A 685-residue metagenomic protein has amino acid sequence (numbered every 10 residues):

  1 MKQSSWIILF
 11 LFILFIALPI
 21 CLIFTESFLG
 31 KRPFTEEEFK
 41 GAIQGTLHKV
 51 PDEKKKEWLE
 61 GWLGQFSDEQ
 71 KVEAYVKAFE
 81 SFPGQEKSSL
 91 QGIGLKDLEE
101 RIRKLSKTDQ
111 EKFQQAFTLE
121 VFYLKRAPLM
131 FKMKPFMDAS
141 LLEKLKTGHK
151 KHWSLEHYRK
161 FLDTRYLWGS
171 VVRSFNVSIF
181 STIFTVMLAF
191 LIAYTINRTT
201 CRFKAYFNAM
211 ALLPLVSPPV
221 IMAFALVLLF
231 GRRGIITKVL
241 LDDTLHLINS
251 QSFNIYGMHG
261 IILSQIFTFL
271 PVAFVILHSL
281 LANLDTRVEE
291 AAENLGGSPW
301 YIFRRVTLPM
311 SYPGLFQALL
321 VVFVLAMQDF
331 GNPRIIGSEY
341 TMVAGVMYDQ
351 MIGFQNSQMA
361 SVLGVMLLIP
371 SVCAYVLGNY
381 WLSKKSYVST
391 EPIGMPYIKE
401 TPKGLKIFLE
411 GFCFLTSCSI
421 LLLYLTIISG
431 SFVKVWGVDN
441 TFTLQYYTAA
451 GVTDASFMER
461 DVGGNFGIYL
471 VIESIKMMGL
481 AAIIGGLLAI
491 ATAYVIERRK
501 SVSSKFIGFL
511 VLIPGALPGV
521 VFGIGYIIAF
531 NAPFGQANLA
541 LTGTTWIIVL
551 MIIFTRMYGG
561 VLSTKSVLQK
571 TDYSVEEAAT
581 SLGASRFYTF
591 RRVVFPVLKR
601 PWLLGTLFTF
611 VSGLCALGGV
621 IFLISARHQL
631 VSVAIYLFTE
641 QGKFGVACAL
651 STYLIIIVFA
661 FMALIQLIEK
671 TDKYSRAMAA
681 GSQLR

Functional and structural regions predicted by a protein language model:
M1-F34, P128, P135-F136, L141-K144 (+9 more regions): Membrane-water interface segments at the C-terminal ends of transmembrane alpha-helices in multi-pass inner-membrane
L29-K160, G169: Low-complexity, proline/glycine-enriched hydrophobic segments characteristic of transmembrane helices
T35-E36, G148-W153, R233-H246, G337-A344 (+3 more regions): Peri-membrane helix termini and adjoining interfacial loops of integral membrane proteins
T185, L295-G297, L582-A584: A short glycine-centered flexible hinge/capping loop motif at secondary-structure junctions
A292, A579: The alpha-helix within a helix-turn-helix
S298, S386-T401, W436-A455: Juxtamembrane inter-helical linkers in multi-pass membrane proteins
F330-F354, V435-T441, L617-F644, M678-R685: Glycine-rich helix-loop "coupling/hinge" segments at transmembrane-helix boundaries in multipass transporters
V376-F412, R676-L684: Alpha-helical transmembrane segments of integral membrane proteins
